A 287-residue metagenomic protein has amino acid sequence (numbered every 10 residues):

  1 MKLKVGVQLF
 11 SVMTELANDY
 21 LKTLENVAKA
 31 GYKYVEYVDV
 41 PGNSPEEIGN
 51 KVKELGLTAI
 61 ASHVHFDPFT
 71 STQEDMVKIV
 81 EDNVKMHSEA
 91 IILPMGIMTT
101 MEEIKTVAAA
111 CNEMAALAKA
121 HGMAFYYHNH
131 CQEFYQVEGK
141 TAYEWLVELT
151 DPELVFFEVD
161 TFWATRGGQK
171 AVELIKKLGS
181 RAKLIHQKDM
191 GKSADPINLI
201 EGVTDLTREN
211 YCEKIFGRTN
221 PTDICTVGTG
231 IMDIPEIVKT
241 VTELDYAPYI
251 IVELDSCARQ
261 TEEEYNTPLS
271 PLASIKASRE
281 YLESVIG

Functional and structural regions predicted by a protein language model:
M1-A28, K53, D82, H87 (+2 more regions): Histidine-acidic metal/acid-base catalytic patches
M13-N18, Y34-E47, H65-E74, I97-K105 (+5 more regions): Acidic-and-aromatic substrate-binding clefts and catalytic sites of carbohydrate-active enzymes
E25, Y34, P41, P68-F157 (+3 more regions): Active-site acidic/histidine proton-transfer and metal-coordination neighborhood in alpha/beta enzyme cores
E36, A61, I92, Y126 (+3 more regions): Conserved beta-strand positions in the central sheet of alpha/beta enzyme cores
S44-S62, H121-M123, P268: Short acidic, glycine/proline-enriched helix-loop-strand junctions
